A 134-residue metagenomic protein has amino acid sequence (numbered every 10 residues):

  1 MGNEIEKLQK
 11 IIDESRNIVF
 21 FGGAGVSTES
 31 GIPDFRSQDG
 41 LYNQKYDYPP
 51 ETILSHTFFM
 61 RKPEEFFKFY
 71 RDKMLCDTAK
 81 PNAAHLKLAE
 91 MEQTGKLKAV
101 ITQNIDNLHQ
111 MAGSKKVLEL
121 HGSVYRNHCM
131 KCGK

Functional and structural regions predicted by a protein language model:
M1-K134: Conserved catalytic core of sirtuin-type NAD+-dependent deacylases
